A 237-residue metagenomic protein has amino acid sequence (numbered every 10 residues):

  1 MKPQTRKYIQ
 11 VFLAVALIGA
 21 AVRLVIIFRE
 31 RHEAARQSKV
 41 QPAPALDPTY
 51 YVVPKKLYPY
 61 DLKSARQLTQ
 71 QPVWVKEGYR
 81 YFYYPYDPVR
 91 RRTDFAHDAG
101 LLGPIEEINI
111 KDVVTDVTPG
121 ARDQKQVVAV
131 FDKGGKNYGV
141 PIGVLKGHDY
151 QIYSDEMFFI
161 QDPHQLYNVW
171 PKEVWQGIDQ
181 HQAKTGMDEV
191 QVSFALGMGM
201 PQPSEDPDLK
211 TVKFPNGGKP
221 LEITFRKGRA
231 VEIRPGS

Functional and structural regions predicted by a protein language model:
M1-R6: Short, Lys/Arg-rich N-terminal segment immediately upstream of the first membrane anchor
I9-I26: Hydrophobic membrane-insertion alpha-helices, especially the h-region of bacterial N-terminal signal peptides
I26-R31, D116-Q124, N168, K172-S237: A cross-family detector of function-defining hotspots
A34-T93: SH3-family beta-barrel domains
R66-L68, V73, G134-L145, E222-F225: A short macromolecule-binding patch
D87-G100, I178-K184: Short aromatic-glycine motifs in intrinsically disordered, low-complexity regions
T93-P119: Conserved beta-strand/loop element in small beta-rich adapter and peptidoglycan-binding domains
F131-Y167: Boundary regions of SH3-family modules and the immediately adjacent low-complexity/disordered segments in eukaryotic
